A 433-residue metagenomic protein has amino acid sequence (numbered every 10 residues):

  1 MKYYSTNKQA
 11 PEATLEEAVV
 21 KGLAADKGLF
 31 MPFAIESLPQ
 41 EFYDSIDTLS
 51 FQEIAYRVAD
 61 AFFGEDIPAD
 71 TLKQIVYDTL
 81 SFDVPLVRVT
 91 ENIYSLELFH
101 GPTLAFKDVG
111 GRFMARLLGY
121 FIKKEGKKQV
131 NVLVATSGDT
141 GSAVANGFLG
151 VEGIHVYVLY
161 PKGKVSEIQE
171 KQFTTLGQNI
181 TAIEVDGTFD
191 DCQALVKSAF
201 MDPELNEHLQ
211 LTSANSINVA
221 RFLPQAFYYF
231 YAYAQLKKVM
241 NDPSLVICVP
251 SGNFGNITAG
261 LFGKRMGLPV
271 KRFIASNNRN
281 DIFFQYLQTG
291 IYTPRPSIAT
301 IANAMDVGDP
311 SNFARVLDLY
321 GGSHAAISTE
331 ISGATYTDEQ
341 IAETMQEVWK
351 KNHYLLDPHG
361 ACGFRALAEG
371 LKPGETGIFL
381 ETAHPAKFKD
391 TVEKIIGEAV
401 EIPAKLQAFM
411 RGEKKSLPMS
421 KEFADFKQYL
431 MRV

Functional and structural regions predicted by a protein language model:
M1-V433: PLP-dependent amino-acid enzyme catalytic core
